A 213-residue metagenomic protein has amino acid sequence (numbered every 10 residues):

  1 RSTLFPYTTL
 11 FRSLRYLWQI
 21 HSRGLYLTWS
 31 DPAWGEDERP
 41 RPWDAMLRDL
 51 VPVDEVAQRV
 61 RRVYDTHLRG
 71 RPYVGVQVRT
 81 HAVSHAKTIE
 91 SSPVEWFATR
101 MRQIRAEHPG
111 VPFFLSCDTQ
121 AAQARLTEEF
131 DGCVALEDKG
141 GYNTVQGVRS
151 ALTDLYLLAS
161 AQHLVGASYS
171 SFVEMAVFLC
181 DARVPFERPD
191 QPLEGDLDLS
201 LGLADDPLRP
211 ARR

Functional and structural regions predicted by a protein language model:
P6-Q103, E107, R213: Secretory-pathway luminal glycosyltransferase catalytic domains
Q77-S84, R102-V145: Catalytic donor nucleotide-activated moiety binding site of glycosyltransferases and closely related
V83-A86, A122-R125, V173-M175, G195-L197: Short catalytic/ligand-binding loop motif for oxyanion handling, primarily in non-cytosolic enzymes, centered on
S92, T99, F130-A161: Donor nucleotide-activated moiety binding/catalytic core segment of transferases that use nucleotide-activated donors
E129-E137, A182-V184, G202-P207: Active-site regions of enzymes building and remodeling cell-envelope glycoconjugates
A151-G195: A donor-sugar binding/catalytic signature common to diverse glycosyltransferases and related nucleotide-sugar
Q191-R213: Leloir-type glycosyltransferase catalytic cores
